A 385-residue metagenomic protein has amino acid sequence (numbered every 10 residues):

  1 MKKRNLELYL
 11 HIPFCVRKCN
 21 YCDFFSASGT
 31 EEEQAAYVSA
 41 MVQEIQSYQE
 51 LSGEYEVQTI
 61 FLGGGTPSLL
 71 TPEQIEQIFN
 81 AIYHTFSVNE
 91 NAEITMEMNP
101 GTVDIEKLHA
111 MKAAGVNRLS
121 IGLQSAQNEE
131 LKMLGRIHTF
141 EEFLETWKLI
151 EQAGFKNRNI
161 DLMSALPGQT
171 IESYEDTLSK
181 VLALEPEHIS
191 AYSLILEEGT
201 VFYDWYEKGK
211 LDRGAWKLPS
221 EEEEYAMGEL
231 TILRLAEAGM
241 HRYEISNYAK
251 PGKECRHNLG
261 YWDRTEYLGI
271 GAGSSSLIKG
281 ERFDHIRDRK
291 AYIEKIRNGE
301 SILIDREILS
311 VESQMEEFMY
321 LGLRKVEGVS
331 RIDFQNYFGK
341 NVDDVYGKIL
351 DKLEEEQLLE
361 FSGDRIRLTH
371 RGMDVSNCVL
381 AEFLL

Functional and structural regions predicted by a protein language model:
M1-L6, V16: Flexible, acidic/Gly-rich N-terminal and inter-domain linker regions that tether and position cofactor-handling modules
K3-N5, S26-E50, Y55-K340: C-terminal scaffold of the Radical SAM
P13-F24: Local cysteine-cluster metal-coordination motifs and their immediate loop/turn environment, predominantly Fe-S cluster
F334, L350-E356: Basic amphipathic alpha-helical segments that dock to polyanions
K340-K352: Short amphipathic alpha-helical interaction segments
E354-D364: A short, conserved structural fragment
R365-T369: Minor-groove-contacting beta-hairpin "wing" of winged helix-turn-helix DNA-binding domains
R371-L385: Short, amphipathic alpha-helical interaction segments positioned at domain boundaries
